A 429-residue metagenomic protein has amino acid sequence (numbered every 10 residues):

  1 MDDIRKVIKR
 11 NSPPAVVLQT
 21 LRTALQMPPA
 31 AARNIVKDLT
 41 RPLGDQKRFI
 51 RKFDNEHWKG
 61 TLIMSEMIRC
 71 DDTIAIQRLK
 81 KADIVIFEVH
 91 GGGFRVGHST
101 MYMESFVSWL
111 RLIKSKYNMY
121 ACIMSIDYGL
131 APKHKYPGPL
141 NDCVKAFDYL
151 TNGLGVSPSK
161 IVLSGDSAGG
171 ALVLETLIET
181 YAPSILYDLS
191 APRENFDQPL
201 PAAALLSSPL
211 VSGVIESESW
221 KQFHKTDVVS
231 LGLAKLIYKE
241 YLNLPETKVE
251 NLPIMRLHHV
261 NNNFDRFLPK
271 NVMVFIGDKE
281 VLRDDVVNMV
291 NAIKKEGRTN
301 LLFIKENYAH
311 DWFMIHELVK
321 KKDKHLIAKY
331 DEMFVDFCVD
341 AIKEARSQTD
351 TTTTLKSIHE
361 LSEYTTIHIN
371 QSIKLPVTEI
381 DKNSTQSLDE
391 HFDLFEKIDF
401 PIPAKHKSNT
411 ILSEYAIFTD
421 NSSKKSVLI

Functional and structural regions predicted by a protein language model:
M1-R78, K248-V249, D350-E379, T385: A glycine/proline-hinged amphipathic helix-loop "lid/cap" segment that gates access to hydrophobic ligand pockets
L62-I68, E104-K114, V144-T151, V173-A191 (+1 more regions): Short, well-ordered amphipathic alpha-helices
R69-L112: Short, surface-exposed "cap/lid" segments of acyl-processing enzymes
G93, G129-P132, V211, A309: Alpha/beta-hydrolase active-site loop signature
H98, S105, A121-K160: Catalytic nucleophile-loop/oxyanion-hole region of alpha/beta-hydrolase and closely related hydrolase-like folds
N141, G153-V162, E175-T365, Y415 (+1 more regions): Alpha/beta hydrolase fold serine-hydrolase catalytic domain that processes acyl esters and thioesters
G165, G169: Gly/Ala-rich beta-loop-alpha elbow adjacent to hydrolase catalytic centers
T351-I429: Fungal intrinsically disordered, low-complexity serine/threonine- and proline-rich regulatory regions
